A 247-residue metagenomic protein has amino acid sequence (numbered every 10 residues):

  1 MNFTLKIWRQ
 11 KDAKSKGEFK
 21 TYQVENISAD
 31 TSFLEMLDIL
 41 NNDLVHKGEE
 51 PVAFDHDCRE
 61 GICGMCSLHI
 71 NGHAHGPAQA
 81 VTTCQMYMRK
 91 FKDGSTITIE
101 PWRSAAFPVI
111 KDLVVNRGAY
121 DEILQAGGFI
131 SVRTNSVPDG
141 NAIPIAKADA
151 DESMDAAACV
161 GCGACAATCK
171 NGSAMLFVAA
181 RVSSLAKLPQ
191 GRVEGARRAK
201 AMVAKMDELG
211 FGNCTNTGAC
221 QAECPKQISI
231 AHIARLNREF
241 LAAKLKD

Functional and structural regions predicted by a protein language model:
M1-Y22: Eukaryote-biased recognition of intrinsically disordered, low-complexity regulatory segments
W8, V24-E25, I70-G72: Short strand-turn-strand beta-turns centered on an Asx-Gly dipeptide
K20-S32: Short, contiguous acidic and Ser/Thr-rich linear segments
T31-E50, I97-D247: Ferredoxin-type iron-sulfur electron-transfer modules in oxidoreductases and energy-metabolism complexes
A53-M65: Short, structured protein-protein interaction patches enriched in aromatics and acidic/basic residues, typified by
I62, L68-I70, C220: Functionalized membrane-embedded alpha-helices
I70-G94, I99: Glycine-rich phosphate/adenylate-binding loop and adjacent beta-alpha elements of nucleotide- or dinucleotide-binding
